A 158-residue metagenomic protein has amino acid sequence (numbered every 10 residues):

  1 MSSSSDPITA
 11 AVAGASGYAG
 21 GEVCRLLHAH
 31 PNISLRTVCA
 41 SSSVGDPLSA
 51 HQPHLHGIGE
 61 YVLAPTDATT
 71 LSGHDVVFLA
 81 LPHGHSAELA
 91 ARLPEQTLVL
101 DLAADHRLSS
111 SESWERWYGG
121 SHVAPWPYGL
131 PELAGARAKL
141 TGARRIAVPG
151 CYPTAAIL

Functional and structural regions predicted by a protein language model:
M1-L158: N-terminal Rossmann-like NAD(P) cofactor-binding subdomain of oxidoreductases, focused on the glycine-rich
